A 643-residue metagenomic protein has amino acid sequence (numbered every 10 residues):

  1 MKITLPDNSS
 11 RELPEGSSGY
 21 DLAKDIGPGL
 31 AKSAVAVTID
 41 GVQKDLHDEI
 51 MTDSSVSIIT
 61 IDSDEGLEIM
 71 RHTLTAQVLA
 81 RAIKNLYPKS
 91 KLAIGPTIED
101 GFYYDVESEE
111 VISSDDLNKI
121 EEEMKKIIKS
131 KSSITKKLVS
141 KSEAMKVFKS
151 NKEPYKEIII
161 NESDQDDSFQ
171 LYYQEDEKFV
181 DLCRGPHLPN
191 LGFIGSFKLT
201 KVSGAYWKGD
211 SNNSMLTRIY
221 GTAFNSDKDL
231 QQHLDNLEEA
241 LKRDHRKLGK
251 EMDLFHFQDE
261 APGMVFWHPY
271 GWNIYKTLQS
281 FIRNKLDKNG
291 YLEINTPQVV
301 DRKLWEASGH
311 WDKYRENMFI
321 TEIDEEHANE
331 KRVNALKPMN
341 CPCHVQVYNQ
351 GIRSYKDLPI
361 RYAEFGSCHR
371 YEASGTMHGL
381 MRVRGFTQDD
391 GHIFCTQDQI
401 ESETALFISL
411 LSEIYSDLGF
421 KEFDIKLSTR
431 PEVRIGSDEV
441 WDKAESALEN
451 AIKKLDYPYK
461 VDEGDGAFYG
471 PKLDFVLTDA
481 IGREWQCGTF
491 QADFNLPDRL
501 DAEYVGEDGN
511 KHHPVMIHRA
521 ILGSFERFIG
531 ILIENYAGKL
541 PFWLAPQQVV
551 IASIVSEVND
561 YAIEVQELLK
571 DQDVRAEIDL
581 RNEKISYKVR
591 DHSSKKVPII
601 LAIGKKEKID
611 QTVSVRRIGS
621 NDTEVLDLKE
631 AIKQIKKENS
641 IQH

Functional and structural regions predicted by a protein language model:
M1-A93, I98-H643: NTP/phosphate- and nucleic-acid-binding module
